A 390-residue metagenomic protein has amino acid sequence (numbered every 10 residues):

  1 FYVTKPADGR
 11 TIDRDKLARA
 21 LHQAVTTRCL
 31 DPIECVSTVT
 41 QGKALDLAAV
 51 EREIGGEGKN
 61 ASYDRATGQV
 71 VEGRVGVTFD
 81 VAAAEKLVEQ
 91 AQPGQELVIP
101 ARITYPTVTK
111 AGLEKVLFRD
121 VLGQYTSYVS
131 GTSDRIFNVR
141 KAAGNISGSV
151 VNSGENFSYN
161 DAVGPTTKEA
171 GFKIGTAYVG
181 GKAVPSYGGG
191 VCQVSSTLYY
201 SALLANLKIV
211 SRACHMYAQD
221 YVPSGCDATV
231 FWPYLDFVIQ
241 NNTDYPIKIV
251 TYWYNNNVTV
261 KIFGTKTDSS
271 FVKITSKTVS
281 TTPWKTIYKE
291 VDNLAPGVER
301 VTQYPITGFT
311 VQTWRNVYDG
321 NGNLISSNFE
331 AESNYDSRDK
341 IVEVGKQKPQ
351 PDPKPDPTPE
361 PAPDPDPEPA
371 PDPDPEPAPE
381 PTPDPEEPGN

Functional and structural regions predicted by a protein language model:
D8, R19, Q23-C29, E34-N390: Well-ordered beta-sheet/strand-loop patches within structured domains
